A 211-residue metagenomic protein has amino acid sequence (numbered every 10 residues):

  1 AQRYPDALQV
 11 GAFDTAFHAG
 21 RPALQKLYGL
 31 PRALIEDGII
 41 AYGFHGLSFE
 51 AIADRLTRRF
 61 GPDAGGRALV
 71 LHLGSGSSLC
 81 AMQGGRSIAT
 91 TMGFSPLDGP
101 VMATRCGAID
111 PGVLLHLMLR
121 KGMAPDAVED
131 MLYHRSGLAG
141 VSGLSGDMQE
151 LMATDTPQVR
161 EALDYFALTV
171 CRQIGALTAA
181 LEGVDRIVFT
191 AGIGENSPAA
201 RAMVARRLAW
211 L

Functional and structural regions predicted by a protein language model:
A1-G11, T15: Conserved phosphate-binding loops in N-terminal lobes of ATP-dependent enzymes of the actin/Hsp70/sugar-kinase
G20-M118: Glycine-rich phosphate-binding loop of actin/hexokinase-like ATP-binding domains
R58-P62, I174-D185: Phosphate/pyrophosphate-binding loops at sites that engage ATP/ADP/AMP, CoA/4′-phosphopantetheine, polyphosphate
R67-L71, D126-R135, R186-V188: Beta-strand segments within the central parallel beta-sheet cores of soluble alpha/beta enzyme folds
V113, L117-L144: Oxyanion-binding "anion nests"
D130, G137-V141, D147-L181: Adenine-nucleotide phosphate-binding core of ATP-dependent small-molecule kinases
D185-M203, R207: Glycine-rich phosphate-binding loops at beta-strand->alpha-helix junctions
